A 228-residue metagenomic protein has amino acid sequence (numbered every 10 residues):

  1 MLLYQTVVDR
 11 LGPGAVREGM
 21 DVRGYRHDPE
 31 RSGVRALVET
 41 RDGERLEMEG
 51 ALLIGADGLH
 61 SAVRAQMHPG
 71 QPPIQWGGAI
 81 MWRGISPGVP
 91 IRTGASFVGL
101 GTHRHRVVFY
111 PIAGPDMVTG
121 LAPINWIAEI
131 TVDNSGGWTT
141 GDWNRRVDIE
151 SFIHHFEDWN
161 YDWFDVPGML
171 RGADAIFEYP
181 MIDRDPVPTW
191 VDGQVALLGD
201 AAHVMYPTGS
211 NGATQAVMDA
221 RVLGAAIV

Functional and structural regions predicted by a protein language model:
M1-H68, P72-I85, S135-W138, R146-I153: Conserved N-terminal helical subregion
Y4-Q5, E39-E47, P87-A175: Conserved FAD/dinucleotide-binding core of flavoprotein oxidoreductases
V8, R45-L46, Q71-I74, V98-G99 (+3 more regions): Short secondary-structure boundary/capping segments
E18, S32, H103-H105, F177: Short beta-strand or tight-loop elements that sit immediately N-terminal to catalytic metal-binding acidic residues
I54-G55, W82, F109, S151 (+1 more regions): Conserved mid-domain beta->alpha element of the FAD-binding
S61-A65, R106-V108, Y206: Short catalytic/ligand-binding loop motif for oxyanion handling, primarily in non-cytosolic enzymes, centered on
Q66-P73, T119, A213-A216: Glycine-rich, phosphate-binding/catalytic loops in enzymes
